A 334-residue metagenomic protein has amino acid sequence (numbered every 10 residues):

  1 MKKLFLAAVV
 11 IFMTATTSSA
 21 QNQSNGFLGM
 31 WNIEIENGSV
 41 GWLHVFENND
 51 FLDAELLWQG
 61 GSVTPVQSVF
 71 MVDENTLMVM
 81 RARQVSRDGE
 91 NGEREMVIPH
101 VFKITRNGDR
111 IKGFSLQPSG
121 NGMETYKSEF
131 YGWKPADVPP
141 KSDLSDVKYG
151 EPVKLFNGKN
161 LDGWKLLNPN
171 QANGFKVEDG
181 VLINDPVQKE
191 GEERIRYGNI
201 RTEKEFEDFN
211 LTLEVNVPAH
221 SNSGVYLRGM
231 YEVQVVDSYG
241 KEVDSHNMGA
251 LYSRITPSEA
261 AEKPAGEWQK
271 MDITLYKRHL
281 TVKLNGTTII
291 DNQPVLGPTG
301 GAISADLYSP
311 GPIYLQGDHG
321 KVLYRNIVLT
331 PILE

Functional and structural regions predicted by a protein language model:
M1-Q23: Bacterial Sec-dependent N-terminal signal peptides
N22-E334: Carbohydrate-interacting regions of secretory-pathway proteins
